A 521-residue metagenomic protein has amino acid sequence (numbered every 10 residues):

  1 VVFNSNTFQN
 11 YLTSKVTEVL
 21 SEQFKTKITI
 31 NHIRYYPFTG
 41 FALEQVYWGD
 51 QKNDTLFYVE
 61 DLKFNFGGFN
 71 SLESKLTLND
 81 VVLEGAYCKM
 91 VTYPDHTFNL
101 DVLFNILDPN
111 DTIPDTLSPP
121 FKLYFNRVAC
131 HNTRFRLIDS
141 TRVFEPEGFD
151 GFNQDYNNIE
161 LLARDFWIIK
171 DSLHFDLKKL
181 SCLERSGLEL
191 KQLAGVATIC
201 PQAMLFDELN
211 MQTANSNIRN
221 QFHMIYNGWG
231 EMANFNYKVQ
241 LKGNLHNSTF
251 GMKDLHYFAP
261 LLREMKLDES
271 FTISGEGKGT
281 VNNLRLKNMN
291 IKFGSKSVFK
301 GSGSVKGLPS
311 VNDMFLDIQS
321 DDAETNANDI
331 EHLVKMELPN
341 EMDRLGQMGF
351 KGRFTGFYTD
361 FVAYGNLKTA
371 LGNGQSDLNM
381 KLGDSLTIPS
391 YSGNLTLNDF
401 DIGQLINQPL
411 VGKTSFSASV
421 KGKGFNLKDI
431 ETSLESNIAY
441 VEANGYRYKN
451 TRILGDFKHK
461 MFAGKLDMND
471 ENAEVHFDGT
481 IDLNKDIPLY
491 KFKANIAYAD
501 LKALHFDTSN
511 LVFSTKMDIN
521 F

Functional and structural regions predicted by a protein language model:
V1-F24, Y87: N-terminal type II signal-anchor transmembrane helix that functions as the membrane-insertion/stop-transfer segment
S5, H32-D101, I106-T141, N157-K178 (+4 more regions): Flexible beta-edge/linker motif
Q23, K52-F66, R142-L161, G187-V196 (+10 more regions): Amphipathic hydrophobic-ligand
T55, T77-N79, N126, D171-L173 (+16 more regions): Outer-envelope beta-barrel architecture signal
F125-T133, L434-S436, A494-I496: Tryptophan-anchored aromatic micro-motifs
D176-L180, A203-N210, N283-I291, T359-K368 (+3 more regions): Transmembrane beta-strand segments that form the barrel wall of outer-membrane beta-barrel proteins
S248-M252, A323-E331, Q404-I406: Outer-membrane beta-barrel translocator/channel fold
F400-Q404, V441-A443, A499-A503: Sequence/structural signature of outer-membrane beta-barrel proteins
